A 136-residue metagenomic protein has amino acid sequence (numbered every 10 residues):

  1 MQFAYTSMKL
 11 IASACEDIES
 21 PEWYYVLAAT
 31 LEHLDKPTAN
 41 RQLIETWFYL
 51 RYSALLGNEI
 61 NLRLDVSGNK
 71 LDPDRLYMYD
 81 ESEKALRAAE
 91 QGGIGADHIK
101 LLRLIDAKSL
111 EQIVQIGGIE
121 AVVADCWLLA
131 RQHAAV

Functional and structural regions predicted by a protein language model:
M1-V136: Non-catalytic alpha-helical scaffolds and adjoining flexible linkers that form interface surfaces for assembly
